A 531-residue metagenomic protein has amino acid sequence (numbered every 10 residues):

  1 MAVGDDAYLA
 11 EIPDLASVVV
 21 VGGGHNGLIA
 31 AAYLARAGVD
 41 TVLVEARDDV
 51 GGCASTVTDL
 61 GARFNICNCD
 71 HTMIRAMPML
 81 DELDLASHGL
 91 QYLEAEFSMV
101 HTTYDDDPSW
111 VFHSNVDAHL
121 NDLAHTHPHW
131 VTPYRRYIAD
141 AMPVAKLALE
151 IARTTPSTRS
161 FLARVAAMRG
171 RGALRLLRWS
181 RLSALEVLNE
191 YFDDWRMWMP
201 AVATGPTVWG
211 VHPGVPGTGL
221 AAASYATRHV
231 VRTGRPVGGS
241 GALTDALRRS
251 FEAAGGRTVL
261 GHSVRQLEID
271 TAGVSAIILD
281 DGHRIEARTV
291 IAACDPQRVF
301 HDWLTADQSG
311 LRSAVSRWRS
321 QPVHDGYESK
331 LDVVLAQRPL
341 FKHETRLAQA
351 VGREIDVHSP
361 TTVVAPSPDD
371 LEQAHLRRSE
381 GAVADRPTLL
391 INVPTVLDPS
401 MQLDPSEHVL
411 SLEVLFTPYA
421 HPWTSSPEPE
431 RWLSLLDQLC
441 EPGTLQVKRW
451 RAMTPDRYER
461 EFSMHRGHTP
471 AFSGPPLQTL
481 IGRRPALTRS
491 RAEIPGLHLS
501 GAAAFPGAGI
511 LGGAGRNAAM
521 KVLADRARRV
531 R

Functional and structural regions predicted by a protein language model:
V3, Y8-E150: N-terminal glycine-rich phosphate/pyrophosphate-binding loop and immediately adjacent elements
D105-V215: Rossmann-like flavin
H127, R338-P339, H375-A384, W423-R460: Flavin-binding catalytic cores
L162-R175, H212-A246: Helix-loop-beta segment of a Rossmann-like dinucleotide-binding subdomain
D194-V211, A384-N392, P442-F505: A glycine-rich dinucleotide-binding beta-alpha-beta segment and adjacent secondary-structure elements that constitute
S224-V274: Helical element adjacent to the flavin cofactor pocket in flavoenzyme catalytic cores
R265-L403: Mid-domain catalytic core of redox enzymes that form a hydrophobic substrate pocket/lid adjacent to a catalytic redox
A502-L523: A conserved FAD-binding loop/helix module that cradles the flavin
